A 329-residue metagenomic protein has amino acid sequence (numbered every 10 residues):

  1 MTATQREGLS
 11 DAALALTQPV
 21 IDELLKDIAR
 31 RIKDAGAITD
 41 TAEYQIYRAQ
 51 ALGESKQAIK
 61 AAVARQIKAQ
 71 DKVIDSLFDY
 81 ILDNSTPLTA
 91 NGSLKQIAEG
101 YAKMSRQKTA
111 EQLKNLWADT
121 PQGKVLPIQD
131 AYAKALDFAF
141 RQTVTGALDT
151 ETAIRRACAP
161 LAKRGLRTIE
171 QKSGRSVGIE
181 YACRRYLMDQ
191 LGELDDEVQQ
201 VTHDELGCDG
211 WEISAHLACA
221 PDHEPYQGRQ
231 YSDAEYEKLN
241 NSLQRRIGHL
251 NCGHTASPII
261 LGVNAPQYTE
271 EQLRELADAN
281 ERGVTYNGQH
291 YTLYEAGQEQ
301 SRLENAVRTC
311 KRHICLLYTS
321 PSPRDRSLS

Functional and structural regions predicted by a protein language model:
M1-K103, L293: Catalytic core of IPPT-family isopentenyl/dimethylallyl transferases that prenylate adenosine-containing substrates
S55-R167: Structured, charged N-terminal subsegments at the starts of enzyme catalytic cores and at intra-chain domain/subunit
F138, R156-P160, R164, Y186-V201 (+2 more regions): Generic, well-ordered alpha-helical scaffold segments in large soluble proteins
I169, V177-R274: Acidic, glycine-rich two-metal-ion catalytic cores of nucleic acid-processing enzymes
L273-N287: Short, charge-rich amphipathic alpha-helices with coiled-coil/heptad character
G288-Y291, E295-Q298: Primarily heptad-repeat coiled-coil rod domains in cytosolic scaffolding/tethering proteins
A296, Q300-L317: Non-transmembrane amphipathic alpha-helical segments
Y318-D325: Conserved small/polar residues in nucleotide/adenosyl-binding loops
